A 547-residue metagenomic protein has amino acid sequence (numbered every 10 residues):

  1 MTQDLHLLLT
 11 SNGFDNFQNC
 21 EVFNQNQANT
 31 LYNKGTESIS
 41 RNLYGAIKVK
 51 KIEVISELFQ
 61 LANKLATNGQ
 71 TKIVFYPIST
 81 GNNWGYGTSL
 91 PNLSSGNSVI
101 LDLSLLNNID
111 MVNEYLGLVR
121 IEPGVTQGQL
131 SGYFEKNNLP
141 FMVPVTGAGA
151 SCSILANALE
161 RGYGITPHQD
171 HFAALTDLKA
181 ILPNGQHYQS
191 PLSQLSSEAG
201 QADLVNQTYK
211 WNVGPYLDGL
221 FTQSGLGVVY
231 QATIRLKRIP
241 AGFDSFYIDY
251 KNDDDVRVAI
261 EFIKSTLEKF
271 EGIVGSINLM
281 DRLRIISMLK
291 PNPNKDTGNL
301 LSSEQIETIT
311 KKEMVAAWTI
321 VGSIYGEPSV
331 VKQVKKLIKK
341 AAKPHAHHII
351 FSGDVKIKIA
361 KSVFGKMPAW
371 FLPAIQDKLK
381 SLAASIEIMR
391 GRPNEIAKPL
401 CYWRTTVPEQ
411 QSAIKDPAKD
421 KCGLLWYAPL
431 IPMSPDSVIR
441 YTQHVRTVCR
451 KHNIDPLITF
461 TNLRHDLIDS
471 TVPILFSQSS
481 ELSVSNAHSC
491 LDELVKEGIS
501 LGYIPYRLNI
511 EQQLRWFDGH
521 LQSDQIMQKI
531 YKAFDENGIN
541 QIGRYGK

Functional and structural regions predicted by a protein language model:
L5-L9, L58-A62, F262-K264, G322 (+3 more regions): Short amphipathic alpha-helices in soluble, non-transmembrane regions that often serve as interface/regulatory elements
E21-Q25, K48, V74-S79, L101-L103 (+8 more regions): General beta-strand structural signal in soluble alpha/beta enzymes
T36-Y44, L65-V74, I78-T80, G85-S98 (+3 more regions): Conserved glycine-rich FAD pyrophosphate-binding loop
K50, I248-D254, V321-V330, Y427-P435 (+1 more regions): Short beta-strand-to-loop capping motifs
V54-E57, Q129, D253-I260, P328-L337 (+2 more regions): Short, conserved charged micro-motifs
L90-T126, I165-P167, L236-K237: Glycine-/small-residue-rich beta-strand-loop submotif within the FAD-binding core of flavoenzymes
P123, G128, G132-S265, K269: FAD-binding subdomain of flavoenzyme oxidoreductases
L204, D218, T233-I234, D244-D255 (+1 more regions): C-terminal cap/substrate-recognition region of VAO/PCMH-type FAD-linked oxidoreductases
